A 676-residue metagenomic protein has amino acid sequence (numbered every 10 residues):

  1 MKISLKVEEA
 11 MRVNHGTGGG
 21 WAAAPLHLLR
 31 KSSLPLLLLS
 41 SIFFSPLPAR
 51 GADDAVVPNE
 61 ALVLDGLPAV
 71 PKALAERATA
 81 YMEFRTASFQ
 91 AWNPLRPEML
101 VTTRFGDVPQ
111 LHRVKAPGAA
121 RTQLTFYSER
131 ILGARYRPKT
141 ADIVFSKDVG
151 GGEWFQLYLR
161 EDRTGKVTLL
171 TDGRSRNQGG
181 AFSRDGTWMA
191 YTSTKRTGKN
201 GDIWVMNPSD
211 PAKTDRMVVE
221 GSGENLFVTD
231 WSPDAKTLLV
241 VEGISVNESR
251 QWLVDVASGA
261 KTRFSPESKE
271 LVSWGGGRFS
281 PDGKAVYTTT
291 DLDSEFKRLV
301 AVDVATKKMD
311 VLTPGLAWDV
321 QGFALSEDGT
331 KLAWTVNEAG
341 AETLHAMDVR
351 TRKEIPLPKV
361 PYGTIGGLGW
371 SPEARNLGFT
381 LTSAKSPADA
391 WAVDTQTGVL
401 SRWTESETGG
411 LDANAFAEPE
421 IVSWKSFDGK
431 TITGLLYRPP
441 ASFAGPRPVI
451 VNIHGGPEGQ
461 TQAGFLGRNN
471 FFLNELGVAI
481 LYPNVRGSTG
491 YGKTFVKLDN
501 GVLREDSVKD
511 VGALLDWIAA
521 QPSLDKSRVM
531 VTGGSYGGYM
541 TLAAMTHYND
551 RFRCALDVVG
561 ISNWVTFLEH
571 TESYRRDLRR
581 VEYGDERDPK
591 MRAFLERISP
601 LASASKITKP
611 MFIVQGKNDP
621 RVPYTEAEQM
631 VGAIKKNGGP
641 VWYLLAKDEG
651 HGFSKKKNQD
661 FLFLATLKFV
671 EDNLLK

Functional and structural regions predicted by a protein language model:
D53-T86, V114-R130, R160-R176, R196-G198 (+7 more regions): Multi-bladed beta-propeller domains
A73-H112, R135: Beta-strand-rich domains and repeat architectures in extracellular enzymes and scaffolds, especially beta-propellers
F89, P94, M99-G106, K115 (+16 more regions): Beta-strand C-termini and the immediately following turn/loop, strongest in propeller blades
T404-F443: N-terminal cap/lid segment of alpha/beta-hydrolase-fold proteins
G445-G455: Short beta-strand element of the alpha/beta-hydrolase
P457-N470, T625-E626: The serine-hydrolase catalytic nucleophile loop
G464-P483: Short amphipathic alpha-helix adjacent to the substrate-entry channel of hydrolases
E475, Y482-K676: Active-site-proximal cap/loop segments of hydrolase catalytic domains
